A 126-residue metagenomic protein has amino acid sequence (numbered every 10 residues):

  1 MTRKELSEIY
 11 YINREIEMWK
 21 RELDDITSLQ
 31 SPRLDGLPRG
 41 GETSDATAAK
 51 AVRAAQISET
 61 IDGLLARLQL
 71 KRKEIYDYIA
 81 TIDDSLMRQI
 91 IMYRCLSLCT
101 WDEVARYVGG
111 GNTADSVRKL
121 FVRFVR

Functional and structural regions predicted by a protein language model:
M1-T81: N-terminal interaction/assembly modules
T81-I82, G111: Short, conserved sequence motifs enriched in acidic/basic residues, glycine, and aromatics that mark functional "hot
D83-S97: Short amphipathic alpha helix immediately N-terminal
I90-I91, E103-R106: Hydrophobic positions on the alpha-helical face of helix-turn-helix-like DNA-binding modules
L98-T100, N112: Residue-level signal for the short linker/turn that defines the boundary of a DNA-recognition helix
V108-L120: Short, basic interhelical loop/turn and adjoining N-cap of the next helix at nucleic-acid- or acidic-partner-contacting
F121, V125: DNA major-groove recognition helix of helix-turn-helix
